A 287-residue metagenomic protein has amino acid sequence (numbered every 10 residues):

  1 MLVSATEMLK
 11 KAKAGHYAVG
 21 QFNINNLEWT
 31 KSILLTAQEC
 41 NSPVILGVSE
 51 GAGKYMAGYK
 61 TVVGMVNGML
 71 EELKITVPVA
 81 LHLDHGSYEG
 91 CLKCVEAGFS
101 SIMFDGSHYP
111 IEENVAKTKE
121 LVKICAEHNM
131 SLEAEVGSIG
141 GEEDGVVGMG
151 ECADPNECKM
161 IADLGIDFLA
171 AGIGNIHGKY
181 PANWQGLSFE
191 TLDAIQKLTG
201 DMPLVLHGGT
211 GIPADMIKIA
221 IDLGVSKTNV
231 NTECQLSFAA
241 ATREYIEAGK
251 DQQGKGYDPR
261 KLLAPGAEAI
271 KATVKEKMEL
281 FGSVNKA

Functional and structural regions predicted by a protein language model:
V3-K11, G15, L27-A52, Y59-T76 (+7 more regions): Alpha/beta enzyme core
V19-N23, L81-H82, M103, L204-H207 (+1 more regions): Short catalytic-loop micro-motif centered on adjacent basic/acidic residues
V19-N26, A52-Y55, L263: Short, N-terminal intrinsically disordered low-complexity segments that are rich in Pro/Gly and polar/charged residues
Q21, P213, P259: Metal-dependent phosphohydrolase cores
N23, T228, T232, R260-A267: Hydrophobic alpha-helical scaffolding
L81-L83, A240, G249: Glycine-rich nucleotide/cofactor/substrate-binding loop typically near the N-terminus or early in the first domain
I246-A287: Extended, intrinsically disordered, low-complexity segments
